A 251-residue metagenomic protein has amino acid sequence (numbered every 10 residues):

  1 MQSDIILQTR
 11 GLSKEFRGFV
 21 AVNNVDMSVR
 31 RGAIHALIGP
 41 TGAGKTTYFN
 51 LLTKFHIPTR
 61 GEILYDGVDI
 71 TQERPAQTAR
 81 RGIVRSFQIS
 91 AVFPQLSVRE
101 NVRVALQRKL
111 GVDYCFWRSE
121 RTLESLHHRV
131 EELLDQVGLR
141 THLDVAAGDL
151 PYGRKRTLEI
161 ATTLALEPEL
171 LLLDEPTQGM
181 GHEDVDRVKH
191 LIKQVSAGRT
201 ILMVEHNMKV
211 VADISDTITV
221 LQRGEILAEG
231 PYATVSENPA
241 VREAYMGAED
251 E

Functional and structural regions predicted by a protein language model:
Q2-E251: Glycine-rich phosphate-binding loops of nucleotide-dependent enzymes
